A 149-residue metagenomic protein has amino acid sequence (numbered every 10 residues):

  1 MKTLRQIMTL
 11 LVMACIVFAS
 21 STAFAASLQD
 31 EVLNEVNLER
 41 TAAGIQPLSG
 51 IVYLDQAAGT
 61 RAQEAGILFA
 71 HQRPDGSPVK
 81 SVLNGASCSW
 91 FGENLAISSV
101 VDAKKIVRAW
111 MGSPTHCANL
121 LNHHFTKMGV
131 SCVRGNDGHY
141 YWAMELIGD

Functional and structural regions predicted by a protein language model:
M1-L11: Bacterial N-terminal signal peptides that target proteins for export
L10-A19: Bacterial N-terminal signal peptides
S20-D149: Functional surface patches built around histidine and acidic residues
